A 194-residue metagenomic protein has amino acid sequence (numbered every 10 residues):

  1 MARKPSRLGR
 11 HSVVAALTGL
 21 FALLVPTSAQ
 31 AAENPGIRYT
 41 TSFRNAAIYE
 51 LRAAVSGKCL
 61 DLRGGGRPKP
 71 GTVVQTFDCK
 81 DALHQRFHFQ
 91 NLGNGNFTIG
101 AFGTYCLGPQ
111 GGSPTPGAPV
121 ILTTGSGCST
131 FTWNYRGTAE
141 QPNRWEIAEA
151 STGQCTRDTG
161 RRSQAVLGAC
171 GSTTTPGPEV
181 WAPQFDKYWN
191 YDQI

Functional and structural regions predicted by a protein language model:
M1-A32: Secretory targeting and sorting signals
S12, P26-A29, R38-Y39, F43 (+3 more regions): Short, intrinsically disordered, low-complexity terminal segments
A32-R67, R86-P114, T132-R162, A182-I194: Extracellular glycan-recognition/adhesion modules and their associated mucin-like linkers
R67-F89, P114-C128, R162-T174: Short, tandemly repeated low-complexity microdomains enriched for cysteine and small residues
